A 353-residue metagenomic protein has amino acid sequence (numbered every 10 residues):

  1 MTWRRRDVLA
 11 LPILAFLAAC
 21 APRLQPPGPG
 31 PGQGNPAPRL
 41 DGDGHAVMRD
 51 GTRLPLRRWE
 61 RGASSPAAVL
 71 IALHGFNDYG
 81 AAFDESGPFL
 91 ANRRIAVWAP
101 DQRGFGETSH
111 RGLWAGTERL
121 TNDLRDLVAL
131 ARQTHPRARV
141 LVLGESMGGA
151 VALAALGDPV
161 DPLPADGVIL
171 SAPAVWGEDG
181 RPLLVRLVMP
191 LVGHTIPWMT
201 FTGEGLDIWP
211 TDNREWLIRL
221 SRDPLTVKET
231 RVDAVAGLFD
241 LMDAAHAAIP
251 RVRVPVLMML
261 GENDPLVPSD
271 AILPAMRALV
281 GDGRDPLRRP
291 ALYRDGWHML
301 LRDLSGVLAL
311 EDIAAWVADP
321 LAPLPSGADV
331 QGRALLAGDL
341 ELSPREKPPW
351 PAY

Functional and structural regions predicted by a protein language model:
P12-M48, T52-R61, E341-Y353: An N-terminal hydrophobic leader/cap segment in hydrolases
P66-G75: Short beta-strand element of the alpha/beta-hydrolase
N77-G80, F105-A138: Catalytic nucleophile-loop/oxyanion-hole region of alpha/beta-hydrolase and closely related hydrolase-like folds
G87-S109: Conserved alpha/beta-hydrolase
L143-R231: Alpha/beta-hydrolase-fold enzymes
V252, M258-L260: Short beta-strand/loop motif that positions the catalytic acidic residue of the alpha/beta-hydrolase fold
V254, P268-A278: Short alpha-helix in the alpha/beta-hydrolase fold that links the catalytic acid
D295-Y353: Catalytic active-site module of serine/aspartate enzymes centered on a nucleophile-bearing elbow/loop
